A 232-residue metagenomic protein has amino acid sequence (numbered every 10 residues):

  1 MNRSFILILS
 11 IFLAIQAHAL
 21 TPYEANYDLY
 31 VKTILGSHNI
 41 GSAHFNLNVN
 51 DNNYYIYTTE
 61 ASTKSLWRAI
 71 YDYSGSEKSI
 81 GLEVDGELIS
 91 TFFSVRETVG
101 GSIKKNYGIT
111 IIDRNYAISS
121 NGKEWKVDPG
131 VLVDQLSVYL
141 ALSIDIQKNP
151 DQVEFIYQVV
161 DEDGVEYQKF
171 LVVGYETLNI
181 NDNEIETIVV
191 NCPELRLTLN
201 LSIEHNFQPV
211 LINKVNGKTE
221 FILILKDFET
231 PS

Functional and structural regions predicted by a protein language model:
S4-I15: Sec-dependent N-terminal signal peptides
L20-I109, N149-S232: Acidic, serine/threonine-rich low-complexity disordered tracts
T98-V138: Hydrophobic, well-structured mid-protein blocks that either form specific transmembrane helices
Q135-K148: A contiguous pocket-lining binding segment that forms or flanks enzyme active sites
